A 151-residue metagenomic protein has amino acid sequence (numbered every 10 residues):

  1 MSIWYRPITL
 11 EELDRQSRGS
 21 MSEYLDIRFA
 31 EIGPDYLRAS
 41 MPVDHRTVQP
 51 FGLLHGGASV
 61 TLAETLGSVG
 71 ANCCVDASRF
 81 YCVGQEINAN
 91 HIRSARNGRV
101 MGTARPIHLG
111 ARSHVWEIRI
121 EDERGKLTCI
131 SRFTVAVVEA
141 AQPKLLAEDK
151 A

Functional and structural regions predicted by a protein language model:
M1-A151: Terminal targeting signals and extreme-terminal segments of soluble enzymes
